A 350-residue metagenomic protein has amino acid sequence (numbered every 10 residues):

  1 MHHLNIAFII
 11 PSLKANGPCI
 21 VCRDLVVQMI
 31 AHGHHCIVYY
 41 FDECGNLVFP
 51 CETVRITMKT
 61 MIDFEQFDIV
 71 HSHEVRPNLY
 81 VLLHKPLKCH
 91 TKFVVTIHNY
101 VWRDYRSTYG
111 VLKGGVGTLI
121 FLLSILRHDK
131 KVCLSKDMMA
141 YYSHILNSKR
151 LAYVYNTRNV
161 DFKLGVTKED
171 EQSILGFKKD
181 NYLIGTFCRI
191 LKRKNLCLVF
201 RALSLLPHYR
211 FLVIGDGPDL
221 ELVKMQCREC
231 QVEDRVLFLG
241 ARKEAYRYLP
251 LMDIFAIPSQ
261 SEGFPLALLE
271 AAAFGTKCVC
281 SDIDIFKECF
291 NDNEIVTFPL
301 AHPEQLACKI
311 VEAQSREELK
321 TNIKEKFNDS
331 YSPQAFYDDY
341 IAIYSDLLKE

Functional and structural regions predicted by a protein language model:
G17, S315-L348: A charged, aromatic-enriched C-terminal amphipathic alpha-helix characteristic of glycosyltransferases across folds
C19-V27, Y182-L205, P218-K224: A conserved mid-protein helix/loop that constitutes part of the nucleotide-sugar donor-binding site
S72-N78, I97-Y100: Short His-centered aromatic/hydrophobic patch
L126-G165: Donor nucleotide-sugar binding/catalytic pocket of nucleotide-sugar-dependent glycosyltransferases
K163-K178, K320: A short helix/loop element that forms part of the nucleotide-sugar donor recognition site in Leloir-type
A241, Q260: Aromatic "clamp/platform" in nucleotide-sugar-dependent glycosyltransferases that forms part of the donor/acceptor
K277-C280, K287: Short hydrophobic beta-strand element within catalytic cores of glycosyltransferases and related nucleotide-activated
D292-P303, E312-E317: Conserved acidic donor-binding segment of nucleotide-sugar-dependent glycosyltransferases
